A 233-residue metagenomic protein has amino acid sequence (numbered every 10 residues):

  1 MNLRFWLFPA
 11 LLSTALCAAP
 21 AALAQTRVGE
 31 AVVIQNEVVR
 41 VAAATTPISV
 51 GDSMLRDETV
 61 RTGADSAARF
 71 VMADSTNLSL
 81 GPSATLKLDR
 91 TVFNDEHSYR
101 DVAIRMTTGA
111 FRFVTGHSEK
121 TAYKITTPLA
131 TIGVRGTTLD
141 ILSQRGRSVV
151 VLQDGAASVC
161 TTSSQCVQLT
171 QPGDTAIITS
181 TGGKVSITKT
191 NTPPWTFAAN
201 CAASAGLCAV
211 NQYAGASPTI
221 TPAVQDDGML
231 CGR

Functional and structural regions predicted by a protein language model:
M1-A24, T46-S49, A73, G81 (+2 more regions): C-terminal interaction modules
G29-T179: Structural recognition of beta-strand segments within beta-rich domains
